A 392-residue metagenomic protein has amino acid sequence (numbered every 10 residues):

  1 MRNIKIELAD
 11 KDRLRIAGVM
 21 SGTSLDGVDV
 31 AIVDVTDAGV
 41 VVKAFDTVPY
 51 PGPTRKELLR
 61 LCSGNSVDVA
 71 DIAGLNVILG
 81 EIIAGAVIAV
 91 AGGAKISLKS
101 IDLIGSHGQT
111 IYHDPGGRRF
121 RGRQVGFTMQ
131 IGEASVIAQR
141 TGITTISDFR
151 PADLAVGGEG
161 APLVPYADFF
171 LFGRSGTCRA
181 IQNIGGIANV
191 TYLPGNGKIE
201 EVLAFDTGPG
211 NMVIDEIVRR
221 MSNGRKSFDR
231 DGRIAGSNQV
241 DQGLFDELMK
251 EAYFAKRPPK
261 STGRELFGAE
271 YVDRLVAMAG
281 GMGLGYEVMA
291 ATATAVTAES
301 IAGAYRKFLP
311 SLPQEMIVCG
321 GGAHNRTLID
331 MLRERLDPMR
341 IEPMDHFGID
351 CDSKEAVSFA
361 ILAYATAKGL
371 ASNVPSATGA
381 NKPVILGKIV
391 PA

Functional and structural regions predicted by a protein language model:
M1-D12, T110-D114, F120, V125 (+2 more regions): Conserved phosphate-binding catalytic cores of ATP/NTP-utilizing and phosphoryl-transfer enzymes
R2-P49: N-terminal phosphate-binding or glycine-rich loops at protein starts, especially the Walker A/P-loop of NTPases
R15-A17, C178-Q182, I317: Conserved beta-strand elements of the Class I
S21, S106-Q109, I184-G186, E315-A323 (+1 more regions): Glycine-rich beta-strand-to-loop/alpha-helix junction loops that act as flexible
L25, A291, A295, D345-A392: Glycine-rich phosphate-binding/hydrolytic loop that grips phosphoryl groups
D26-V33, F45-R60, Q139-G173, A180-A255: Glycine-rich phosphate-binding loop plus the immediately following alpha-helix
V69-I131: Short beta-strand-loop/turn "lid" adjacent to the catalytic site in phosphate-handling enzymes
G224-E315, R326-M339: A contiguous, well-structured pocket-lining segment that forms one wall/lid of small-molecule binding clefts in soluble
